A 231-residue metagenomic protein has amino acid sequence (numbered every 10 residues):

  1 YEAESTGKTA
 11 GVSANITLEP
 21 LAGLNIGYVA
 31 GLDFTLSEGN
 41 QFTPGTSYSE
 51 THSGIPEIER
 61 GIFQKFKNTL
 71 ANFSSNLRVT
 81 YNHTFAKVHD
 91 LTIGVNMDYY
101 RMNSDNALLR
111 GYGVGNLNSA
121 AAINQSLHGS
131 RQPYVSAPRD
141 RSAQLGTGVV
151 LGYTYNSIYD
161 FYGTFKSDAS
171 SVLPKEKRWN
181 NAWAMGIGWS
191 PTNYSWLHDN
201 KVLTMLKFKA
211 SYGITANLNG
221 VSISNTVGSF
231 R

Functional and structural regions predicted by a protein language model:
Y1, Q41-G61, D105-Y134, N225-R231: Surface-exposed loop/turn segments flanking beta-strands in extracellular/periplasmic regions
Y1-Q41, Q64-F85, T92, S104-N106 (+2 more regions): Outer-membrane beta-barrel transmembrane strands
A22, F85-H89, S157, W183 (+3 more regions): Short coil turns and loop connectors of transmembrane beta-barrels in diderm outer membranes and organellar homologs
N25-G27, D90-G94, D160-Y162, A184 (+2 more regions): Residue-level detector of the transmembrane beta-barrel scaffold of outer-membrane proteins
L36-Q41, G45, M102-L108, V172-E176 (+2 more regions): Outer-membrane beta-barrel proteins
M97, S167-V172: Conserved short loop/turn motifs at secondary-structure junctions
L151-G152, N180-W189: Feature captures outer-membrane beta-barrel proteins of Gram-negative bacteria and organelles
K175, M205-R231: Surface-exposed extracellular loop regions of Gram-negative outer-membrane beta-barrel proteins, predominantly
